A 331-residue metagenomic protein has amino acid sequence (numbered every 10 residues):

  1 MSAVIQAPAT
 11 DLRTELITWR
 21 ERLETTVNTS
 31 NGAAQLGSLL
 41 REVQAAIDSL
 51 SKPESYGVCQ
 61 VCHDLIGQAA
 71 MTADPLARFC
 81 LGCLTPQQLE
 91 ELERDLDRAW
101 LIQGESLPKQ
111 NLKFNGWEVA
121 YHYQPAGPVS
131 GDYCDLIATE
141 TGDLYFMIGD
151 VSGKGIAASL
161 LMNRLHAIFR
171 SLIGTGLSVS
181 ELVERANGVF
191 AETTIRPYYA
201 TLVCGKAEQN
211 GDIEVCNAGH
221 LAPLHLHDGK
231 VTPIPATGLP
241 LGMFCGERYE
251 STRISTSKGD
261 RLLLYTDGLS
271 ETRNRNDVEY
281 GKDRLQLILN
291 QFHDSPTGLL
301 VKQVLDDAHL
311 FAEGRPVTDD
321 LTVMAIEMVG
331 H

Functional and structural regions predicted by a protein language model:
M1-K52: Interaction interfaces in information-processing and related assembly proteins
E42-K52, D64-M71, K109, A191: Short, intrinsically disordered, charge-biased short linear motifs at domain edges
Y56-C59, A77: Residues immediately within or flanking Cys/His clusters that coordinate Zn2+ in small zinc-binding modules
Q60-D64, G82: Short, cysteine/histidine-rich loop/knuckle motifs that typically chelate Zn2+
M71, I234, L241, Y280 (+1 more regions): Short clusters of hydrophobic/aromatic residues that line enzyme substrate/ligand-binding pockets
A73-Q87: Cysteine-rich micro-motifs
P86-S257, R261, R315-H331: … and, occasionally, acidic/histidine-rich disordered N-termini of signaling adaptors
A157-T175, D260-R315, H331: Active-site-proximal, acidic helix/loop segment immediately C-terminal to a metal-coordinating Asp/Glu
